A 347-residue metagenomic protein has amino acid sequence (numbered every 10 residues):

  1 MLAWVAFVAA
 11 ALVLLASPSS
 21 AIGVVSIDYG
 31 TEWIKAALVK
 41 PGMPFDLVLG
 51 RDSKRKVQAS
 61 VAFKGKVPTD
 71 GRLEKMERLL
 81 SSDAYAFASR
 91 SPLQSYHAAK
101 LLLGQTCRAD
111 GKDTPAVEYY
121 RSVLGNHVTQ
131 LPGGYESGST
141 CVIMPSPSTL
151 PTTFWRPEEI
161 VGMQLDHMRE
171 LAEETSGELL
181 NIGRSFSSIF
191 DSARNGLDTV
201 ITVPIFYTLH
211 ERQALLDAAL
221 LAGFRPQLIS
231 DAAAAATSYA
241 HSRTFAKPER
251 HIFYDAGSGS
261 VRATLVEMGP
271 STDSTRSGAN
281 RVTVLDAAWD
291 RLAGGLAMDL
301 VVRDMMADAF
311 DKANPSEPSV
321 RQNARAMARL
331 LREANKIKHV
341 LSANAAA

Functional and structural regions predicted by a protein language model:
W4-T114, R121, P132, S148-F154 (+2 more regions): Oxyanion-binding/catalytic loops of NTP- or PPi-dependent enzymes
Y119-Y135: Short, exposed beta-strand/loop patches in secreted or surface proteins that constitute
H127, H167-A172: Short, charged beta->alpha transition segments
S139: Glycine-rich phosphate/pyrophosphate-binding loop and adjacent beta-alpha nucleotide/cofactor-binding cores
P145: Helix-loop-beta segment of a Rossmann-like dinucleotide-binding subdomain
E159-Q164, M168: Amphipathic alpha-helical coiled-coil/leucine-zipper-like oligomerization segments
